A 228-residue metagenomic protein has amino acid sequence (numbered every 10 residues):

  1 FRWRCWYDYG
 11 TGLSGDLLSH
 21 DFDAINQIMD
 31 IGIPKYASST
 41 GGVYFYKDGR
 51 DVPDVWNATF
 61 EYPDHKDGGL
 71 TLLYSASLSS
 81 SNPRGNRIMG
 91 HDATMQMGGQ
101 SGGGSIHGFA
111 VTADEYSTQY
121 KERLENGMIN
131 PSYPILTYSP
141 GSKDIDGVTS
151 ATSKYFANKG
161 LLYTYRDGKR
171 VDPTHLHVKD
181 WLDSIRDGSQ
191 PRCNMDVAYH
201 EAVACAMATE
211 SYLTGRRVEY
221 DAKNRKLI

Functional and structural regions predicted by a protein language model:
F1-D196, H200-I228: Contiguous beta-strand/loop segments that form the cofactor/metal-binding neighborhood of enzyme cores
